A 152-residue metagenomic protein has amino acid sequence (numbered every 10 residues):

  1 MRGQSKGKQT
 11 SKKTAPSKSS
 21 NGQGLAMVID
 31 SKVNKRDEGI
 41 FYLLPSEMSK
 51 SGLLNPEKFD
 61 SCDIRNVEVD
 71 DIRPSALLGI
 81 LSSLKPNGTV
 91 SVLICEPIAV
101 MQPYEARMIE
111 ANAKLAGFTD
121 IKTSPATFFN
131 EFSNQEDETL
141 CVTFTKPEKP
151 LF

Functional and structural regions predicted by a protein language model:
R2-A15: Intrinsically disordered, Lys/Arg-rich low-complexity segments
K13-L53: Class I SAM-dependent methyltransferase SAM/SAH-binding core
M48-I64: A short acidic, Gly/Pro-enriched loop at the edge of an enzyme's catalytic core that lines a small-molecule cofactor
V67: Hydrophobic adenine-recognition pocket in adenosine-nucleotide-binding enzymes
R73-T89: A short glycine-rich, Lys/Arg-flanked "PGG" loop and its adjoining helix->strand segment in the class I
S91-L115, E136: Conserved class I S-adenosyl-L-methionine
F118-N130: Conserved S-adenosyl-L-methionine
F128-F152: Core SAM-dependent methyltransferase catalytic element
